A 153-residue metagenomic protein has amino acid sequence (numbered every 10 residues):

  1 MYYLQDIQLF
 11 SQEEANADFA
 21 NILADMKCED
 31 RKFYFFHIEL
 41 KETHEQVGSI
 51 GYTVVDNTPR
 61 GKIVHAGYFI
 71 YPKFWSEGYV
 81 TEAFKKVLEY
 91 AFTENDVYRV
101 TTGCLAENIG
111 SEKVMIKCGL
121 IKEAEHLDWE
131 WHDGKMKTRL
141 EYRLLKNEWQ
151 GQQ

Functional and structural regions predicted by a protein language model:
M1-L23: Conserved GNAT-fold acetyl-CoA-binding loop/helix
M1-Y3, F35-Q153: Acyl-donor (CoA/ACP) binding surface of acyl/acetyltransferases
D6-I7, D30, K62: Short, surface-exposed helix-loop/turn micro-motifs enriched in polar/charged residues
S11-Q12, M26, G134, W149: A short hydrophobic/aromatic micro-motif that marks alpha-helical segments and, especially, helix-coil
E14-D18, R31-K32, G119-E123: A short linear-motif detector with a strong N-terminal bias
I22-H37: A short helix-loop-beta-strand connector motif used in the catalytic cores of GNAT acetyltransferases and, in some
